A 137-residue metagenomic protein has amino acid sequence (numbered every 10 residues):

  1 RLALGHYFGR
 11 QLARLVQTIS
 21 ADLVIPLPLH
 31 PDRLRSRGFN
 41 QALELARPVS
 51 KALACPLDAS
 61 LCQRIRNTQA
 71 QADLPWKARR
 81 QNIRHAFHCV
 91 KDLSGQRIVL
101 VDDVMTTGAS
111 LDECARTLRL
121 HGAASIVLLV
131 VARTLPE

Functional and structural regions predicted by a protein language model:
R1-L100, T107-E137: Conserved PRPP/pyrophosphate-binding segment of the phosphoribosyltransferase/PRPP-pathway fold
